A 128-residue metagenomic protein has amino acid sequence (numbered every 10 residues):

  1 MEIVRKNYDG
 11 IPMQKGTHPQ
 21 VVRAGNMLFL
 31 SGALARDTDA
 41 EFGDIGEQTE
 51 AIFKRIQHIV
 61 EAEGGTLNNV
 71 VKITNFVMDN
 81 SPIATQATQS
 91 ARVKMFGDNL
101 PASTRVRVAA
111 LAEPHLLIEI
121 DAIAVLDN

Functional and structural regions predicted by a protein language model:
M1-V71, V77-N128: N-terminal presequence-like segments and the immediate start of the first folded domain
